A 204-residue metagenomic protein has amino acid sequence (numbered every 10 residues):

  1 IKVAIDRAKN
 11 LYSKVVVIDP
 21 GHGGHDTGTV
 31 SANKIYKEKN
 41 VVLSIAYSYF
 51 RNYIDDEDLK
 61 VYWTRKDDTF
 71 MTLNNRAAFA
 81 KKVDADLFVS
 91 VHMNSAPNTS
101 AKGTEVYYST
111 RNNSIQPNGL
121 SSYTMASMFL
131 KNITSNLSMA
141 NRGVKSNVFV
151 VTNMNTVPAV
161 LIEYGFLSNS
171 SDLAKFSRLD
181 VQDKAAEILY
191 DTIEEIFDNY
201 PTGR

Functional and structural regions predicted by a protein language model:
I1-V16: Non-catalytic propeptide/linker segments at domain boundaries
R7-A8, G23, S95-A96: Short polar/acidic secondary-structure junctions
K14-I35: Short glycine-rich His-centered loop
N33-R204: Active-site-proximal helix/loop segments of hydrolytic enzymes
